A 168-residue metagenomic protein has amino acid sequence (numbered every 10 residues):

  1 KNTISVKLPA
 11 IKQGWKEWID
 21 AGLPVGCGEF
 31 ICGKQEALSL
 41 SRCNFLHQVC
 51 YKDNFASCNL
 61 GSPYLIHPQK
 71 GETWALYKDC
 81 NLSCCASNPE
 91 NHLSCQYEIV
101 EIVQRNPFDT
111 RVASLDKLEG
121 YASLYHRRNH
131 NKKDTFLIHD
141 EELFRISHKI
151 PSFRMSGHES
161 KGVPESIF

Functional and structural regions predicted by a protein language model:
N2-F168: Eukaryotic chromatin- and chromosome-associated nuclear factors, especially histone mark writers/erasers/readers
